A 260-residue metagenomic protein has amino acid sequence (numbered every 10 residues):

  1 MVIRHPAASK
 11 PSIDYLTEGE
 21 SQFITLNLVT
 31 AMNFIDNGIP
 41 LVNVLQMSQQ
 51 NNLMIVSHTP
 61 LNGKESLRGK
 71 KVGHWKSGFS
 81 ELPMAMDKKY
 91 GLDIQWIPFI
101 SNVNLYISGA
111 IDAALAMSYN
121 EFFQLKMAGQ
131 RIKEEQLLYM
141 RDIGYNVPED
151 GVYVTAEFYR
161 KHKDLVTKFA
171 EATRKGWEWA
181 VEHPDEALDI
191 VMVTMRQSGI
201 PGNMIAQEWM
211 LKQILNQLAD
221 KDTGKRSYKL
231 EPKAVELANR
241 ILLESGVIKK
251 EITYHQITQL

Functional and structural regions predicted by a protein language model:
M1-F99, L105-M117, L138-M140, N146: Short, glycine-/small- and polar/acidic-enriched structural segments that line small-molecule recognition paths
L16, F34, L67, Y106 (+4 more regions): Residue-level signal for nonpolar/aromatic packing positions in well-ordered secondary structure
I35, M84-K88, K126, M192 (+1 more regions): Class I S-adenosyl-L-methionine
I39, L92, Q130, Q197-I200 (+1 more regions): Helix N-cap/coil-helix junction residues
N43, L188-I190, K250-I252: Short, hydrophobic secondary-structure boundary micro-motifs
S101-I200: Pocket-lining segment of extracytoplasmic ligand-binding domains
K161-V247: Secondary-structure end/capping motifs
L243-L260: Long, low-complexity C-terminal extensions of enzymes
